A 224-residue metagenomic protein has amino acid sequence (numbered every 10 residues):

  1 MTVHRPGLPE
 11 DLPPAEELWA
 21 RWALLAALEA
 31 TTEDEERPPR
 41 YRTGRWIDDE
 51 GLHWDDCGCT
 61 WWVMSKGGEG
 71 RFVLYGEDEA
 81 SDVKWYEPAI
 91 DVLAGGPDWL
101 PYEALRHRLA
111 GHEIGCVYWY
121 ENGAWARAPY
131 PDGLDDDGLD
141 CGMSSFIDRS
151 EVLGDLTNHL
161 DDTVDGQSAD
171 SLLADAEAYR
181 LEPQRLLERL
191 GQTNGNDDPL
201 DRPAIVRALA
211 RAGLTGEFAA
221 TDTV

Functional and structural regions predicted by a protein language model:
M1-C59, G68-E69, K84-V224: N-terminal domain-onset segments
G76-K84: Short, solvent-exposed aromatic-acidic interface loops
